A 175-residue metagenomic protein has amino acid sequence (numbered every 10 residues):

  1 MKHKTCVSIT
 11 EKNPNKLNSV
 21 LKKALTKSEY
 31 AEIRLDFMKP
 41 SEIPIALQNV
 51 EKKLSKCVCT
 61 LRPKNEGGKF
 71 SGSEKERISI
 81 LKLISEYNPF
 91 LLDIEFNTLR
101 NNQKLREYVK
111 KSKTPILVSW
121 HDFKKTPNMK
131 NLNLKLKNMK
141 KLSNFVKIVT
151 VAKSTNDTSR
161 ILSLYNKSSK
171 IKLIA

Functional and structural regions predicted by a protein language model:
K2-L17, P63-K75, S119-K130: Active-site mouth loops of central-metabolism enzymes
K2-T5, K27-E29, K53-C57, N88-F90 (+3 more regions): Short, well-ordered coil/turn segments that N-cap beta-strands
S8-T10, Y30-K39, T60, Y87-N101 (+3 more regions): Catalytic beta/alpha-barrel core
S19-K22, T26-Y30, S159-S163, K167-K170: Structured C-terminal cap/extension of enzyme domains
L21-T26, E42-C57, K82-Y87, Q103-K113 (+1 more regions): Acidic (Asp/Glu)-rich catalytic clusters
F37-K52, F96-K111, P127-K130, K153-N166: Active-site-adjacent beta->alpha loops and helix N-cap segments on the catalytic face of soluble alpha/beta enzymes
E51, C57-N102: Glycine/small-residue-rich loop that forms an oxyanion/phosphate-binding "nest" at active or ligand-binding sites
V109-S143: Histidine/lysine/aspartate-rich catalytic loop segments that bind and position anionic ligands
